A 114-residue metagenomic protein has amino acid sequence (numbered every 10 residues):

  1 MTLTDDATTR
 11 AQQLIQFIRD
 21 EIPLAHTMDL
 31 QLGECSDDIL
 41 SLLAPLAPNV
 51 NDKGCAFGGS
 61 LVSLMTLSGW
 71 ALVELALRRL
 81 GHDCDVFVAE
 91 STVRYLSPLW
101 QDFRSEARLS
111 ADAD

Functional and structural regions predicted by a protein language model:
M1-L3, T9, E106-D114: Charged, amphipathic alpha-helical segments
M1-L43, A47-P48, H82: Non-catalytic linker/capping segments at the edges of enzyme domains
R10, L64-S68, E106: Residues within well-formed alpha-helices
Q12-F17, L67-L72, A111-D114: Hydrophobic transmembrane alpha-helix bundles
A25-T27, D37, A56, S68 (+2 more regions): Short connector loops at helix/strand junctions that flank enzyme active sites, especially segments positioning acidic
D37, N49-N51, P98-W100, D114: Generic "edge-of-domain/loop-turn" microfeature
L43-L72: Hot-dog-fold acyl-thioester-processing enzymes
L72-A113: Hydrophobic beta-strand-centered segment that forms part of the acyl-chain substrate-binding groove
